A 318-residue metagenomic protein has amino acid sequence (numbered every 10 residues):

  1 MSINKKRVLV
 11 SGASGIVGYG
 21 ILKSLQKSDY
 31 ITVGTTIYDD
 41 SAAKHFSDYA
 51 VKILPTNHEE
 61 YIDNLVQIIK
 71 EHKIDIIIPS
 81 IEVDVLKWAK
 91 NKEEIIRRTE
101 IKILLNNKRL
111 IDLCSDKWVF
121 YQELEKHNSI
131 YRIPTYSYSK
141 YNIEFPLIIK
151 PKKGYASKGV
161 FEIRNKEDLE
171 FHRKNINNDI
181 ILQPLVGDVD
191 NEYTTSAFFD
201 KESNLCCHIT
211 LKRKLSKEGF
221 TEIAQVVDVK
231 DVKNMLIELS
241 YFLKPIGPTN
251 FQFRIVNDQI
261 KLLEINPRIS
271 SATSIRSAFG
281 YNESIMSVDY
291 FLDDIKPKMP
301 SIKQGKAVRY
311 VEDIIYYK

Functional and structural regions predicted by a protein language model:
M1-I103: ATP-binding N-terminal substructure of ATP-dependent carboxylate-amine bond-forming enzymes
T32-V33, R132-I133, I180: Hydrophobic anchor at the start of a short beta-strand that flanks the dinucleotide cofactor-binding loop
S41-S47, S139-F145, H172-N175: Short loop/helix-cap segments at secondary-structure boundaries that form the rim of catalytic
I96-R164: A conserved helix-loop-beta module that forms one wall/lid of the active-site cleft in ATP-utilizing catalytic domains
S157, K214-A224, N266-G280: Glycine-rich phosphate/pyrophosphate-binding beta-alpha loops
R164-L243, R254-I255, Q259-K261: Phosphate-binding site of ATP-dependent enzymes
Y241-I275: Conserved metal-phosphate-binding beta-hairpin within the catalytic cores of diverse ATP-dependent phosphoryl-transfer
M286-K318: Peripheral (often C-terminal) accessory segments that flank ATP-dependent C-N-forming ligase machineries
